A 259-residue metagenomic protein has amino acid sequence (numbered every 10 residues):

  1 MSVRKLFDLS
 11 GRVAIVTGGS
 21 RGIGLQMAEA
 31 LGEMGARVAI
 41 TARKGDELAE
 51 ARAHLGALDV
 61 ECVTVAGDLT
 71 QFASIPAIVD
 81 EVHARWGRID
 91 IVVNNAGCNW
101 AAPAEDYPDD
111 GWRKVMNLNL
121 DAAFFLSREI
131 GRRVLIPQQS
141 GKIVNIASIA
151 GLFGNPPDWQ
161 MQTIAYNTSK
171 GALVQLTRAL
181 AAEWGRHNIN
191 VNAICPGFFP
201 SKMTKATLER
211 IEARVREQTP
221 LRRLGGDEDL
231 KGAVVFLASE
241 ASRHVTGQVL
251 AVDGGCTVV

Functional and structural regions predicted by a protein language model:
S2-L6, F153, V235, T246-V259: Short C-terminal tail/terminal secondary-structure segment of NAD(P)H-dependent dehydrogenase/reductase domains
V13, S20-R21: Conserved glycine-rich cofactor-binding loop
R88, G185, N190, V245-G247: Short, small/polar-rich loop/turn modules that mediate ligand/substrate recognition or access, typified
P103-A104, P108-M116, Q162, V215: Substrate-binding pocket helix/loop in short-chain dehydrogenase/reductase
S127, S169, T177: Active-site helix of classical SDR
R132, R178, A182-R186, R243: Alpha-helical segment proximal to the catalytic Tyr-Lys
S148: Residue(s) in the substrate-gating loop at a strand-loop-helix junction that position the organic substrate next
